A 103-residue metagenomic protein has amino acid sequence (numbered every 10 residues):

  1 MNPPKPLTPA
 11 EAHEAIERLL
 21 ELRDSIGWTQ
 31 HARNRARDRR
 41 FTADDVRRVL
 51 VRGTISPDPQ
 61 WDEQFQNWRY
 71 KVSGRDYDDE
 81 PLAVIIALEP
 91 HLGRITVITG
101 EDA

Functional and structural regions predicted by a protein language model:
M1-A103: Ribonuclease/tRNase effector modules and their secretory precursors
